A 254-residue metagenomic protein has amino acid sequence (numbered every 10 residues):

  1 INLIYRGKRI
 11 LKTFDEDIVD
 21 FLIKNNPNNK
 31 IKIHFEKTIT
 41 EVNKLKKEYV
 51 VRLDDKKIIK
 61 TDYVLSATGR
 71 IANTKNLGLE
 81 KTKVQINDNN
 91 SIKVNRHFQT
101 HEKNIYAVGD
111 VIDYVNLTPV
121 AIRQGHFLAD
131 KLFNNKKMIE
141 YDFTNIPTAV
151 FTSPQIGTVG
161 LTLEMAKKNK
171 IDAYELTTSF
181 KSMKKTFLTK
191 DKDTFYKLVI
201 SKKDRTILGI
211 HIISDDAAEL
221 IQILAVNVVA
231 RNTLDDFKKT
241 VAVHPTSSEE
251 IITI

Functional and structural regions predicted by a protein language model:
I1-E48, N116-I122, D130, N134-M165: Rossmann-like dinucleotide-binding cores of NAD(P)H-dependent redox enzymes
K32-H34, Y106, Y174-L176: General small-molecule cofactor/ligand-binding pocket signal
F35-K37, D88, T177: Short loop/edge segments at beta-strand edges and connector loops that shape dinucleotide/nucleotide cofactor-binding
N43-I58, V64: Conserved beta-strand-loop-beta-strand element in the redox core of flavoprotein oxidoreductases
I58-N135: FAD-site-proximal beta/loop scaffold in flavoenzymes
Q85-I86, N135-N145, I171-L176: A short alpha-helix-loop-beta-strand transition element characteristic of N-terminal alpha/beta dinucleotide-binding
F151-I254: Flexible, glycine-rich terminal cap/loop adjacent to redox cofactors in electron-transfer oxidoreductases
